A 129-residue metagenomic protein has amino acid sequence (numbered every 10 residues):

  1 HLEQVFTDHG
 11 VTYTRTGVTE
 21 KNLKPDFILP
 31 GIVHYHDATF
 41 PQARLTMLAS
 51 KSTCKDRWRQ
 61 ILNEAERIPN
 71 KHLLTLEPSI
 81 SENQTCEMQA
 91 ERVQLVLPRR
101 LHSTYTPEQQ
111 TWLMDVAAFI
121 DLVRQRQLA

Functional and structural regions predicted by a protein language model:
T7-A129: Catalytic core segments in nucleotide and nucleic-acid processing enzymes
